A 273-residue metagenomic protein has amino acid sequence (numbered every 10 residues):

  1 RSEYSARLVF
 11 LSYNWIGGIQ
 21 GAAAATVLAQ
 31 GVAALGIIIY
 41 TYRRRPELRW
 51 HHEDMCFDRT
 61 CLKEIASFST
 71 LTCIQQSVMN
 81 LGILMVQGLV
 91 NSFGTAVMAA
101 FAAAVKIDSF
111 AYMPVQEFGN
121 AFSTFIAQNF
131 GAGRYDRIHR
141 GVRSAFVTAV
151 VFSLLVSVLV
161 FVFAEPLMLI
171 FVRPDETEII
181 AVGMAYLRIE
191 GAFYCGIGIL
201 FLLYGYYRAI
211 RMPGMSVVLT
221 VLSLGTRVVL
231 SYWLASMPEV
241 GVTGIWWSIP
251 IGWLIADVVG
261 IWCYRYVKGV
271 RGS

Functional and structural regions predicted by a protein language model:
S2, L35, S77-L81, F110 (+7 more regions): Hydrophobic/aromatic residues within the transmembrane alpha-helices of Major Facilitator Superfamily
E3-Y4, I170, T226-R227: Alpha-helical transmembrane segments of compact multi-pass small-molecule transporters, enriched in specific families
S5-Y13, I38, L84, G88 (+5 more regions): Alpha-helical transmembrane segments of multipass membrane proteins
R7-G17, S77-K106, F110, Q128 (+2 more regions): Helix-terminus/linker motif at the lipid-water interface of multi-pass membrane proteins
F10, N14-T70, I126-F193, A235-S273: Short alpha-helical transmembrane segments in multi-pass integral membrane proteins
G18-I19, A96-V97, P213-M215, G241-V242: Membrane-helix interface segments
A29-A33, I37, T41, R59-A121: Transmembrane helical elements of multi-pass membrane transporters/channels
A100-A164, I197-L219: Small-residue-rich hydrophobic transmembrane alpha-helices
